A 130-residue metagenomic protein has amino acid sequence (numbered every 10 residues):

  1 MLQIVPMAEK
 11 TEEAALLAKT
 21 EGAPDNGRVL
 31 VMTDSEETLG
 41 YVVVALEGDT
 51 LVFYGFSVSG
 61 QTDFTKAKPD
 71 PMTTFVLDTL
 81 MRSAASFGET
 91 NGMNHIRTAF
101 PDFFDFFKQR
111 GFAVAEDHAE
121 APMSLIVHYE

Functional and structural regions predicted by a protein language model:
M1-P24: Short amphipathic alpha-helix that is part of the acyltransferase structural core
E12, G48, D102-D105: Short alpha-helical
N26-G40, A45: Conserved beta-hairpin
D49-P71, E120-L125: Conserved acetyl-CoA binding element of GNAT-fold acetyltransferases
K66-S86: Conserved acetyl-CoA-binding loop-helix of GNAT-fold acetyltransferases
S86-F100: Conserved GNAT acetyl-CoA-binding A-motif
P101-A119: Conserved active-site alpha-helix within GNAT-family acetyltransferase domains
